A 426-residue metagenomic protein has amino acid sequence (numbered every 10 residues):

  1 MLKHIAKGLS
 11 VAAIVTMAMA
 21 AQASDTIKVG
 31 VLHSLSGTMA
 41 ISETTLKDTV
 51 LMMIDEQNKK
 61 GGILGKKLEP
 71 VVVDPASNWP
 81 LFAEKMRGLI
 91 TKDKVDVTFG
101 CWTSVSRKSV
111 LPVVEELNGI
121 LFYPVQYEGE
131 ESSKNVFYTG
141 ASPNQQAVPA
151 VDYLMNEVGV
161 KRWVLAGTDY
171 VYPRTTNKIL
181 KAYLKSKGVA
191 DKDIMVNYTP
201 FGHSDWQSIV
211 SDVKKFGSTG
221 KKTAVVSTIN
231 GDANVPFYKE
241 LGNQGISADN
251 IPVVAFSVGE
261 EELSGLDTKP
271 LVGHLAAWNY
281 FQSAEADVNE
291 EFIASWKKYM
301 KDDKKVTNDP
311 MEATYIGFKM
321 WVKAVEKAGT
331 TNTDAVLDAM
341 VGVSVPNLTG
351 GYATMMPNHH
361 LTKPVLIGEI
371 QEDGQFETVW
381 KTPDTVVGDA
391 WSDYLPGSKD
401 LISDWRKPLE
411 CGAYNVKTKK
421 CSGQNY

Functional and structural regions predicted by a protein language model:
M1-Q22: Gram-negative bacterial Sec-dependent N-terminal signal peptides
A21-V31, K59-K67, M155-K161: Immediate post-signal peptide segment of exported/extracytoplasmic ligand-binding proteins
G30-T49, V73-P80, W102-V105, D169-R174 (+2 more regions): Extracytoplasmic "Venus flytrap"
I41-D48, E56, K60-E130, T139 (+1 more regions): Beta-alpha junction/loop-to-helix N-cap segments that form part of ligand/metal-binding clefts
E84, E128-G129, N135-Q244, S283-E291 (+1 more regions): Extracellular/periplasmic Venus flytrap/periplasmic-binding protein
L89-C101, F122-P124, R162-G167, G220-G231 (+4 more regions): Periplasmic-binding protein-like
E240-Y315, V325-T331, I370, K381-S422: Extracellular/periplasmic periplasmic-binding protein-like sensory domains
N332-T349: Short, well-structured alpha-helical segments that form the helix of a local strand-helix-strand
